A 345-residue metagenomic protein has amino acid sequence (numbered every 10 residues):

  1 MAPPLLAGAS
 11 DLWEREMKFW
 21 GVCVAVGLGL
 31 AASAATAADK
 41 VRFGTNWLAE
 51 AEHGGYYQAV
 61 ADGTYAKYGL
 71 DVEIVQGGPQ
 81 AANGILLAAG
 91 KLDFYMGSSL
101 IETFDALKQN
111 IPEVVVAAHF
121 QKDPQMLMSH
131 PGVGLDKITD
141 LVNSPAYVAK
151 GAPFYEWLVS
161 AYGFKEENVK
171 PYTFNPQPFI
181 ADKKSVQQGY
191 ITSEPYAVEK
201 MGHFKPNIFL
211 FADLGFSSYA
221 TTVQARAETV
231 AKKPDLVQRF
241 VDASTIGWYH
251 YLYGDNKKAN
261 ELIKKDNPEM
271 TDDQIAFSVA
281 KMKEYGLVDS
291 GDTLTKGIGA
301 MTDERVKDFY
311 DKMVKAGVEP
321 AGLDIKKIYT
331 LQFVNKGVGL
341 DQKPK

Functional and structural regions predicted by a protein language model:
P4-E16: Short, Lys/Arg-enriched N-terminal segments with co-localized hydrophobic residues within the first ~10-30 amino acids
K18-A25: Sec-dependent signal peptide recognition, specifically the positively charged N-region followed immediately by
A32-A34: N-terminal signal peptide c-region/cleavage motif recognized by signal peptidases
D39-G189, F209-F211, S217: Short, glycine-/small- and polar/acidic-enriched structural segments that line small-molecule recognition paths
I101, F174-T271: Pocket-lining segment of extracytoplasmic ligand-binding domains
E166-V169, P206-I208, N267-A280, P320-K327: Short, surface-exposed acidic
K232-V318: Secondary-structure end/capping motifs
D303-K345: Conserved C-terminal helix/tail region of periplasmic/extracytoplasmic solute-binding proteins
